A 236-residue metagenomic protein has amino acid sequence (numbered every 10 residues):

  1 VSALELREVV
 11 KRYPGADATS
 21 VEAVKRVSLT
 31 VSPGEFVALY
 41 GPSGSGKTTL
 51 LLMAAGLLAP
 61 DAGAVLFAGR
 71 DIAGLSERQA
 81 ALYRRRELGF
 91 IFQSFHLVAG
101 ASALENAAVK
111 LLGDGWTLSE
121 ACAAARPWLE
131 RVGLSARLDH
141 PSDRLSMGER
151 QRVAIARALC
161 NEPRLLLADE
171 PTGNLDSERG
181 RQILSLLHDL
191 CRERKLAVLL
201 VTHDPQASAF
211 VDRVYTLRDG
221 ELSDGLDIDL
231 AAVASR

Functional and structural regions predicted by a protein language model:
Y40-P42: The feature captures the beta-strand-to-loop junction immediately N-terminal to the Walker
A55: Helix-to-loop junction immediately C-terminal to a conserved catalytic motif
G63-D71: Conserved ABC transporter NBD signature motif
A101-K110: Short coil-to-helix segment of the ABC ATPase nucleotide-binding domain corresponding to the Q-loop/switch region
P141-Q151: Conserved ABC ATPase signature
E162: Conserved catalytic motifs of ABC-family nucleotide-binding domains
L166-D169: Catalytic Walker B motif of ABC-type/P-loop ATPase nucleotide-binding domains
